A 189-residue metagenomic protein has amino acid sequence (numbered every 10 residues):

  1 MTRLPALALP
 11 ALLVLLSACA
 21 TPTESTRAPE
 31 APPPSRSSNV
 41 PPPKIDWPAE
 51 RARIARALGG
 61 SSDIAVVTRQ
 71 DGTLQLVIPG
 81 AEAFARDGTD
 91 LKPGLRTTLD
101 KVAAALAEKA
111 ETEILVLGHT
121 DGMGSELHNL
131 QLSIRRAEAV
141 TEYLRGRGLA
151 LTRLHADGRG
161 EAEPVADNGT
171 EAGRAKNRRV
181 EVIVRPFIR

Functional and structural regions predicted by a protein language model:
T2-T73: N-terminal targeting leaders that direct proteins to extracytoplasmic destinations
R36-N39, L74-V77, E113-G118, T141-G146: A broad, low-specificity signal for short, low-complexity segments enriched in glycine/proline and polar/charged
R53-D63, F84-L117, E142-R145, V182-R185 (+1 more regions): Periplasmic peptidoglycan-binding/anchoring modules of Gram-negative envelope and division proteins
G60-S62, Q70-L74, I78-G80, D87 (+3 more regions): Envelope-exposed proteins and targeting segments
A65-V67, L74-Q75, L106, G146 (+1 more regions): Short secondary-structure boundary/capping segments
R69-D100, M123-L127: Short, solvent-exposed beta-strand/turn patches at coil↔beta or beta↔helix junctions that act as interaction loops
T89-K92, L117-R189: Periplasmic OmpA-like peptidoglycan-binding domain that tethers envelope proteins to the cell wall
